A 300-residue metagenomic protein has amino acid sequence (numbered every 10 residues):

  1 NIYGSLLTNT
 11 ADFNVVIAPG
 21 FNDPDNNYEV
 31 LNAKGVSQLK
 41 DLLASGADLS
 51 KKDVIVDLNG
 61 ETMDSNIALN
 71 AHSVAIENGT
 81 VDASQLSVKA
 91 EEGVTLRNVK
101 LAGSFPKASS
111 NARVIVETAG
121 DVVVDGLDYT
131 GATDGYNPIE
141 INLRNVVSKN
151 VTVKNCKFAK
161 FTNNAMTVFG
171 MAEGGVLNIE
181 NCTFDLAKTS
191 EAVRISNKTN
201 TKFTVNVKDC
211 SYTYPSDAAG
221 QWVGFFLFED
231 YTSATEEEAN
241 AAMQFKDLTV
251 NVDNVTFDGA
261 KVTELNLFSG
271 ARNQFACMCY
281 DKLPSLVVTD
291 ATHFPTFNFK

Functional and structural regions predicted by a protein language model:
N1-G4: Append "Rare intracellular matches occur via the same short Y/T/C beta-strand/loop motifs
L6-D12: Extracellular and select intracellular beta-sandwich modules with Ser/Thr-enriched, small-residue motifs on
N14-I17, T292-F299: A recurrent domain-boundary module in secreted/ectodomain proteins
V16-D57, T62: Acidic Gly/Asp/Thr-rich repetitive segments characteristic of extracellular carbohydrate-active and adhesion proteins
S37-A44, M63-A68, D82-S87, A102-E117 (+6 more regions): Extracellular beta-strand/beta-solenoid scaffold signature
D53-I55, G60, N66-A68, S73 (+15 more regions): Detector for repetitive beta-architecture
A90, T118, T235, N240 (+2 more regions): Polar, enzyme-active/binding microenvironments
